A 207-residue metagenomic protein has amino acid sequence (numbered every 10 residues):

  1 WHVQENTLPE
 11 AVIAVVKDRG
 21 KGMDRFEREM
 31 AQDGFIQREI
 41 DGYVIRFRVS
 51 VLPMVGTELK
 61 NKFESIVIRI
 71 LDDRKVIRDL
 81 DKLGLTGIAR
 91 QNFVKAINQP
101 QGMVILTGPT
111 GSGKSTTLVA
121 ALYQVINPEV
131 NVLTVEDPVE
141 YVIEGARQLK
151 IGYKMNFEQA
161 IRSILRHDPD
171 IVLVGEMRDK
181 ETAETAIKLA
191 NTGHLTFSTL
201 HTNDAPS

Functional and structural regions predicted by a protein language model:
W1-S112: N-terminal "pre-motor" subdomain/linker immediately upstream of P-loop NTPase catalytic cores
V94-V104, S115-S207: Switch/coupling sub-region of P-loop NTPases
